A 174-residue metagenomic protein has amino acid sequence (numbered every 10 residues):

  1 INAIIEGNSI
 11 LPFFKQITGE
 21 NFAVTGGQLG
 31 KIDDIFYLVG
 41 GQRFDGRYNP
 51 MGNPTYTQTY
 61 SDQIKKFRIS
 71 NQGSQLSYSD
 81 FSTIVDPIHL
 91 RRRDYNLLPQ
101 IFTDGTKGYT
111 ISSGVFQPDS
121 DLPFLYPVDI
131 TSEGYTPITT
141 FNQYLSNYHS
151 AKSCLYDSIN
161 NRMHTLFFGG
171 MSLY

Functional and structural regions predicted by a protein language model:
I1, V39-T59, S113-L125, F168-Y174: Short, conserved, GDST-rich strand-edge loop motifs in beta-rich repeat architectures
I1-D33, F44: Asp-box/WD-like beta-propeller blade repeats and closely related beta-sheet repeat scaffolds
I1-I5, P50-G73, L122-T136: Beta-propeller blade signature
L11-V24, I84-R92, Q117, G134-N147: Short loop/turn motifs that recur once per blade in beta-propeller domains
T25-L29, R93-L98, Y148-Y156: Beta-propeller and closely related beta-sheet repeat lectin domains
D33-D34, T106-K107, R162-M163: Short coil/turn segments that connect the beta-strands within blades of beta-propeller domains
I111-S113, S146-Y174: Loop/turn-rich, solvent-exposed surfaces of beta-rich toroidal or solenoidal domains
